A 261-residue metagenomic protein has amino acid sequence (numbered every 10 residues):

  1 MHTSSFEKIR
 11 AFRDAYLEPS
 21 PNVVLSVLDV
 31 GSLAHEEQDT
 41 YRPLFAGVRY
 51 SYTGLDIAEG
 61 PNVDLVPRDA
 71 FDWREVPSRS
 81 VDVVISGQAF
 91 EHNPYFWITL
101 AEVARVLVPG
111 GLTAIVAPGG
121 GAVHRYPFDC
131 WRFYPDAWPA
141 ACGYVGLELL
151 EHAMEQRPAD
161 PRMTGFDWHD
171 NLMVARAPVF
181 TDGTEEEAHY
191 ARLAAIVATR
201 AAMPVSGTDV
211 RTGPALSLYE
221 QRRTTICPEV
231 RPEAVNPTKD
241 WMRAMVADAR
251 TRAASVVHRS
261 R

Functional and structural regions predicted by a protein language model:
M1-P21: Class I SAM-dependent methyltransferase Rossmann-like catalytic core, especially the SAM/SAH-binding loop
T3, P67, D72, G87-F90 (+3 more regions): Short N-terminal micro-motifs specific to bacterial/archaeal maturation and metal-cluster initiation sites
K8-A11, I85-F90, R125-D129: N-terminal short leaders/motifs
L25-V123, D136-P139: Conserved SAM-binding loop
P94-A244, A254: S-adenosyl-L-methionine-dependent methyltransferase catalytic module, highlighting the catalytic core
D248-R261: Low-complexity, charge- and small-residue-enriched intrinsically disordered regions
